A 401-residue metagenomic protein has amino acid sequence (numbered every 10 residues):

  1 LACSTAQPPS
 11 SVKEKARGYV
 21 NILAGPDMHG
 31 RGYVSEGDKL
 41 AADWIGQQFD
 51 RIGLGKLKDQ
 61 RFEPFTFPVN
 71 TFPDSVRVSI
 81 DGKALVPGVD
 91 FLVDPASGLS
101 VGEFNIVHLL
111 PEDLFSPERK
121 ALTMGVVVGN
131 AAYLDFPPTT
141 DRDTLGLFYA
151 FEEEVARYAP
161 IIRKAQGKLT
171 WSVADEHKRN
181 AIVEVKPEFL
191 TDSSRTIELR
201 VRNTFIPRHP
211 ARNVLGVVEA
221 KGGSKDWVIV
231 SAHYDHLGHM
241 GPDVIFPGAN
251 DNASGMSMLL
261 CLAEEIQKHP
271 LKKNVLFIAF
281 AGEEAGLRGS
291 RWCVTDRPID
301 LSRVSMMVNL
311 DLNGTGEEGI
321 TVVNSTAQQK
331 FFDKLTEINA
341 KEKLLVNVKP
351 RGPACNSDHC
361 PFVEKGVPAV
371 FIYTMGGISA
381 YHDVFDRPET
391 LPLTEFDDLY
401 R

Functional and structural regions predicted by a protein language model:
C3-K56, V218-A220, S224-W227: N-terminal hydrophobic or amphipathic helices/low-complexity stretches enriched in small/hydrophobic/Pro/Gly
P8-S10, P26-E36, R51, E63-T66 (+9 more regions): Second-shell loop/turn segments in exported
N21-A24, A132-D135, P160-R163, L215 (+8 more regions): Structural recognition of the beta-strand scaffold that forms the well-ordered cores of secreted hydrolase catalytic
M28-G30, F49, G55-K56, P138-D141 (+8 more regions): Solvent-exposed loop/turn segments at secondary-structure junctions within structured extracellular/periplasmic domains
H29-D143: Noncatalytic luminal/extracellular "stalk/propeptide" segments of secretory-pathway proteins
L85, P95-R119, A165-G248, E264 (+3 more regions): Soluble metallo-hydrolase cores and metallopeptidase-like ectodomains found primarily in the secretory/periplasmic
E264, S379-R401: His/Asp/Glu-rich mid-to-C-terminal helical/loop segments that flank catalytic regions of hydrolases
P270-L271, F280-A380: Metal-dependent peptidase/peptidase-like ectodomains
